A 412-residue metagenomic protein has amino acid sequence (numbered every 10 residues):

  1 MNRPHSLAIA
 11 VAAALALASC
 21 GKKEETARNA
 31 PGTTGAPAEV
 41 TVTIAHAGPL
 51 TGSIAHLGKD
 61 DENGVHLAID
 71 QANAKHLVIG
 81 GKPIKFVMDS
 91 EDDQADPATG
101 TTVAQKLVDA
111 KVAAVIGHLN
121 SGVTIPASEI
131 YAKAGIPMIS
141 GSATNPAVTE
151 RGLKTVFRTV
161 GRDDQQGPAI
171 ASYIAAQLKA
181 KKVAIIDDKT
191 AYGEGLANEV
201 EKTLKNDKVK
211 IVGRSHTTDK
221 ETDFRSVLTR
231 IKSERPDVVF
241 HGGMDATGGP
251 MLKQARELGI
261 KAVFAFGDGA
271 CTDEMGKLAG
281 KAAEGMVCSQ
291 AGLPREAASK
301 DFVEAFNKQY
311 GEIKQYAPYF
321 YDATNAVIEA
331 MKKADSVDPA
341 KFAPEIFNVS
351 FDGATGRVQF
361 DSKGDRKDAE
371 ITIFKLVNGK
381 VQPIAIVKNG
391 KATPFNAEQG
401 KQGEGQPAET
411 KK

Functional and structural regions predicted by a protein language model:
N2-A14, C20-K412: Extracytosolic ligand-binding ectodomains
